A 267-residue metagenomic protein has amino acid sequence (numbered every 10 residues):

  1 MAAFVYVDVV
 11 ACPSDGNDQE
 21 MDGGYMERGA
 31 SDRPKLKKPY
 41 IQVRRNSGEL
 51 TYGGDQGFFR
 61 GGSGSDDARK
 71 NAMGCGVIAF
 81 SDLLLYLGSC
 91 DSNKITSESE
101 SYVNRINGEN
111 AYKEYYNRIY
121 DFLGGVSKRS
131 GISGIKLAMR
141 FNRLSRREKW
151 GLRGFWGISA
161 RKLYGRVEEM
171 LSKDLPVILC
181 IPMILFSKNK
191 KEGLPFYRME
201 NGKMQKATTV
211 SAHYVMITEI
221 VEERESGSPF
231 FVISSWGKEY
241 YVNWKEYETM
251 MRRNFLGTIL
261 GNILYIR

Functional and structural regions predicted by a protein language model:
F4-K136: Active-site-adjacent structural segments surrounding the nucleophilic cysteine of cysteine proteases and isopeptidases
K70-C75, P176, A212-V215, F230: Extracellular structured ligand-interaction cores
D82, M183-S187, E223, G237-Y240: Solvent-exposed loop/turn segments at secondary-structure junctions within structured extracellular/periplasmic domains
E109-D121, D174, L179, S187 (+1 more regions): Repeat-unit-sized solenoid/scaffold elements
Y120-E222, I266: Predominantly the structural core of cysteine protease catalytic domains
Y197-R267: Noncatalytic regulatory segments and standalone regulatory/sensor domains
